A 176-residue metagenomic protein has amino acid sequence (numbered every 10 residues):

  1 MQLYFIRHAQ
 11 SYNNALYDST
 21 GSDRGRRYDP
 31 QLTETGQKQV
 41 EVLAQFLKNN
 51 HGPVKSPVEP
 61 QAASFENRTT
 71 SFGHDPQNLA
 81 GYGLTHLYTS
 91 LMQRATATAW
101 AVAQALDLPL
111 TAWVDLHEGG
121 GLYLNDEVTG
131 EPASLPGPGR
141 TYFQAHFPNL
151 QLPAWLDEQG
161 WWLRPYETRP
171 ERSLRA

Functional and structural regions predicted by a protein language model:
Q2-A112, R169, S173-L174: Active-site-proximal alpha-helix that buttresses catalytic centers in soluble enzyme cores
Y12-L16, R26-R27, Q31, A62 (+1 more regions): Phosphate-handling substructures
